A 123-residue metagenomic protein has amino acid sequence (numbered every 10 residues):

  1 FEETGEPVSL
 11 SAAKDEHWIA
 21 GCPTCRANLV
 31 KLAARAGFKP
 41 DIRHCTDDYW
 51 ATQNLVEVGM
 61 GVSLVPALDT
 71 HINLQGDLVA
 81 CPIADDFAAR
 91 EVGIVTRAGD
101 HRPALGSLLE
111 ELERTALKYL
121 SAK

Functional and structural regions predicted by a protein language model:
F1, I19, V62, V79 (+1 more regions): Residues embedded in well-ordered beta-strands
F1-E3, P7-L10, D15-A36, R102-E110 (+1 more regions): Secondary-structure junction motif
S9-S11, A34, T70-I72, I83-D86: Short secondary-structure boundary/capping segments
K14-H17, P40, R90-G93: Short amphipathic alpha-helical segments
A20, T46, T96-G99: Conserved residues at beta->alpha junctions
C22, P66-A67, A84, A98: Nucleotide-sugar donor-binding loop of glycosyltransferases
P23-V79: Hydrophobic hinge/microswitch elements
L78-K123: A late-sequence structural motif
